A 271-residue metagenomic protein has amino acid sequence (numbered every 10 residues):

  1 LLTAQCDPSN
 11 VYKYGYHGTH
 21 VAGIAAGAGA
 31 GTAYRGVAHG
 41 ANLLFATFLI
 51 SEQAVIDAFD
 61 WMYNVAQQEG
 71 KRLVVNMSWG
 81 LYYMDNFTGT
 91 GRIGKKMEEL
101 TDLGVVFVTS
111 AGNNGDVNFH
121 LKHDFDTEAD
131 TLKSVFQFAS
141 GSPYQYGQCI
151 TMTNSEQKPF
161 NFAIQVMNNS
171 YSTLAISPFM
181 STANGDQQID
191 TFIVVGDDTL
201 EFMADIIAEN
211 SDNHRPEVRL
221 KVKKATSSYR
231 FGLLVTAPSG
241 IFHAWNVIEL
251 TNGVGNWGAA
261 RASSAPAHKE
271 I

Functional and structural regions predicted by a protein language model:
L1-I271: Loop-rich non-cytosolic ectodomains and luminal regions
